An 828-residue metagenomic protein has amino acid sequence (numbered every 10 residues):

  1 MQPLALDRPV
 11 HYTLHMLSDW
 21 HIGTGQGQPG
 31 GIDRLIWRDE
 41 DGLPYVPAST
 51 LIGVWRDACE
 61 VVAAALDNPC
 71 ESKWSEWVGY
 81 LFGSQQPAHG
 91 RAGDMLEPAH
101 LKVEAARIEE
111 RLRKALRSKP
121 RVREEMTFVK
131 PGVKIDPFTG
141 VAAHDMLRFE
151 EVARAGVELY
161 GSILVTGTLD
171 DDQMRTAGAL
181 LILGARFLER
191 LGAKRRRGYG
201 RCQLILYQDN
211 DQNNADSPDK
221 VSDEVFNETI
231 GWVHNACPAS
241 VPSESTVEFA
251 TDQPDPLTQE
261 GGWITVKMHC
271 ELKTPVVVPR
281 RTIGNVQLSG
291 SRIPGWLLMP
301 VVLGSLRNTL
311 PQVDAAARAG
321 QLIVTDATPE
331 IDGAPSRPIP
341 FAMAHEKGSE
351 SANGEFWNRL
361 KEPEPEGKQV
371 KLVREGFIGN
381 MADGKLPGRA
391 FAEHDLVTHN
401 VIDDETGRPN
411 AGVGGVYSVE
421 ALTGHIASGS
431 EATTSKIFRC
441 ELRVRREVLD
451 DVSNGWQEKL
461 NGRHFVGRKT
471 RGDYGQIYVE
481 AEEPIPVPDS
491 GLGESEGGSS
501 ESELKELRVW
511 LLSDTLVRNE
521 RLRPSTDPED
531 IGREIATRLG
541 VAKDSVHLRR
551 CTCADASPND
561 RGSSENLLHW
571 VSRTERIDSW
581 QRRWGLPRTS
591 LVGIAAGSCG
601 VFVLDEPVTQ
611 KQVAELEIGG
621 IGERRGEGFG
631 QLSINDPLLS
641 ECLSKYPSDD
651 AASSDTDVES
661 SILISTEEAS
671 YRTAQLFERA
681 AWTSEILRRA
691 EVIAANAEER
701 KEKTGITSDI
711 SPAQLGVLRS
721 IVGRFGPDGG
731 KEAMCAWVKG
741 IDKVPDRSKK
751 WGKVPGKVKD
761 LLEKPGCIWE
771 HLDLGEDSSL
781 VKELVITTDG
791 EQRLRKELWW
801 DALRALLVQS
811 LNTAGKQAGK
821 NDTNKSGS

Functional and structural regions predicted by a protein language model:
M1-S828: Conserved active-site/ligand-binding neighborhood in enzyme cores
